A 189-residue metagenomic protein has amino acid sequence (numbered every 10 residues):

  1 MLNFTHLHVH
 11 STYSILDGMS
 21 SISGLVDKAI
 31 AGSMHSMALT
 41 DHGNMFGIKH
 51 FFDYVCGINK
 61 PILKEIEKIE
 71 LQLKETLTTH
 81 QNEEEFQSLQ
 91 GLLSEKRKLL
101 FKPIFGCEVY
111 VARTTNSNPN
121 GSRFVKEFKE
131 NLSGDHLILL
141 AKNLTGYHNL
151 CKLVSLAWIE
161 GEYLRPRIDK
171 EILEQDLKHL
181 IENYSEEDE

Functional and structural regions predicted by a protein language model:
M1-E189: Phosphodiester-processing cores and adjacent nucleic acid-binding clamps
